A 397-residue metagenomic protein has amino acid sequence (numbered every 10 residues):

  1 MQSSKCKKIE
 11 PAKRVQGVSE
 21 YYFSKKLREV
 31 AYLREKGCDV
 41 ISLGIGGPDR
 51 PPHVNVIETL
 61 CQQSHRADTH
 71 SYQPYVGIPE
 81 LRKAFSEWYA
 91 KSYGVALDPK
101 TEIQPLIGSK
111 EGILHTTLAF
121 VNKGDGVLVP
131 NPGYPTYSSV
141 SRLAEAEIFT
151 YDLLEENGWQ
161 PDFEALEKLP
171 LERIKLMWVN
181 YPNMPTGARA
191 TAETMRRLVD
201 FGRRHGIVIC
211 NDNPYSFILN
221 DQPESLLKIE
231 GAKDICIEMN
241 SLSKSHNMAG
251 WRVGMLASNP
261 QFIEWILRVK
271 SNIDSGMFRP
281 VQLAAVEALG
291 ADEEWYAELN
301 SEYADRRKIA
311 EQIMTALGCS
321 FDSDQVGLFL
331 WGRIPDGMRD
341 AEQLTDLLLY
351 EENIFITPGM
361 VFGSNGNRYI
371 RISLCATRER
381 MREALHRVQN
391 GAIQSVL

Functional and structural regions predicted by a protein language model:
S3-G108, H115, L289-A291, Q394-L397: N-terminal small-domain helix-loop-helix segment of the aminotransferase-like
S4, K233-A304, K308-M314, G391-A392: Conserved core segment of the aminotransferase class I/II
K36, A144, R204-H205, L317 (+2 more regions): Helix C-cap/helix->beta junction micro-motif
E87, K91, E167, M338 (+2 more regions): PLP-dependent enzyme catalytic core of the Aspartate aminotransferase-like
A119-S141: Conserved PLP-anchoring active-site segment centered on the Schiff-base-forming lysine
D125, A146, R204-V208, K233-D234: A short helix->loop->beta-strand "cap" motif at the edges of active sites that frequently abuts
L153-E224: Active-site phosphate-binding strand-loop segment of PLP-dependent enzymes
V286, E302-E311, F321-R333, G366: Conserved glycine-rich beta-strand-loop-beta hairpin in the small C-terminal domain of fold type I
